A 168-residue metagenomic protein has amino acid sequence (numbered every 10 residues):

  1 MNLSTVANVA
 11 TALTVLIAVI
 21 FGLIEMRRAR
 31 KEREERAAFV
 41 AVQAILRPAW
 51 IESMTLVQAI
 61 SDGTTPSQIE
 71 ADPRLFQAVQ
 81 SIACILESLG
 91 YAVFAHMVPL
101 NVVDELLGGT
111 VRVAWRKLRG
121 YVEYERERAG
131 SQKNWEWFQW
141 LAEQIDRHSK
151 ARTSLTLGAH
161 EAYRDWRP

Functional and structural regions predicted by a protein language model:
M1-S67, P73: Membrane-proximal alpha-helical anchors
E70-A71, N101: Short acidic, glycine/Ser/Thr-rich loop/turn "cap" segments at secondary-structure junctions
A78, A83-C84, S88-P168: An amphipathic alpha-helical interaction surface
